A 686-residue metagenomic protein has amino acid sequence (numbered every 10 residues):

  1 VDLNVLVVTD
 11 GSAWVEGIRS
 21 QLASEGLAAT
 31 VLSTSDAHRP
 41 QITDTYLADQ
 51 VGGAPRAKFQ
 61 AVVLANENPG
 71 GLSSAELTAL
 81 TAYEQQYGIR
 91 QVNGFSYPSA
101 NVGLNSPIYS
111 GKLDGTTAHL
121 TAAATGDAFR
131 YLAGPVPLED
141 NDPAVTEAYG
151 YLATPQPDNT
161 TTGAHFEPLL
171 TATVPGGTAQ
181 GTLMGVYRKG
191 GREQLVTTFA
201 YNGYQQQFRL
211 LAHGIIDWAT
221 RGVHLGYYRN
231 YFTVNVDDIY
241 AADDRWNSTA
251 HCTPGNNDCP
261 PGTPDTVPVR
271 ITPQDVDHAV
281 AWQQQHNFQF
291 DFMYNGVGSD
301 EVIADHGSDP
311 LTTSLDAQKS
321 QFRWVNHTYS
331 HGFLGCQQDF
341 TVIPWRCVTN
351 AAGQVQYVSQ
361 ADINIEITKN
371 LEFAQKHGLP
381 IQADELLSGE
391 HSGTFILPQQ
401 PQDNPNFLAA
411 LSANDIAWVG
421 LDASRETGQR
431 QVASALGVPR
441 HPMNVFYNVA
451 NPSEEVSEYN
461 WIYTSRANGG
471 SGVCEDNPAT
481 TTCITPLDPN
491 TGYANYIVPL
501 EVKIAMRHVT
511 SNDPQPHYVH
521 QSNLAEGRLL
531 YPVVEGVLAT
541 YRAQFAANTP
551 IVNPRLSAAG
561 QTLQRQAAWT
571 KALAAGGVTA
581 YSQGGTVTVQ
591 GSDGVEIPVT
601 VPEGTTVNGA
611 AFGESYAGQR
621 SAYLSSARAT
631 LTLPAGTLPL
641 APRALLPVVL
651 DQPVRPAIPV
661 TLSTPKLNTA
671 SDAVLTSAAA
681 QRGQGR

Functional and structural regions predicted by a protein language model:
N4, E67, T81-Y87, F95-P107 (+6 more regions): Metal-dependent polysaccharide deacetylase catalytic core of the NodB/CE4 family, i.e., the active-site-bearing domain
L6-G94, P98-N101: Helical hinge/lid and interdomain linker segments adjacent to catalytic or ligand-binding clefts that mediate domain
V31, D36, G70-L72, F95 (+2 more regions): C-terminal beta-sandwich/jelly-roll accessory domains of carbohydrate-active enzymes
S33, A212-T233, D277-D300, Q375-H377 (+4 more regions): C-terminal domain-boundary segment and adjacent tail
T34-P55, G71, D142-Y187, R245-R270 (+4 more regions): Surface-exposed intrinsically disordered loops and tails
I89-V174: An acidic, glycine-rich "communication" segment
Q180-H286, G527-A559, P634-T637, A641-D651: Extracellular ligand-binding/catalytic regions of CAZymes and related secreted enzymes and adhesion modules
H327, F333-T349, I381-Q382, T482-A547: Extracellular low-complexity, Gly/Ser/Thr-rich intrinsically disordered linkers and protease-sensitive activation/hinge
